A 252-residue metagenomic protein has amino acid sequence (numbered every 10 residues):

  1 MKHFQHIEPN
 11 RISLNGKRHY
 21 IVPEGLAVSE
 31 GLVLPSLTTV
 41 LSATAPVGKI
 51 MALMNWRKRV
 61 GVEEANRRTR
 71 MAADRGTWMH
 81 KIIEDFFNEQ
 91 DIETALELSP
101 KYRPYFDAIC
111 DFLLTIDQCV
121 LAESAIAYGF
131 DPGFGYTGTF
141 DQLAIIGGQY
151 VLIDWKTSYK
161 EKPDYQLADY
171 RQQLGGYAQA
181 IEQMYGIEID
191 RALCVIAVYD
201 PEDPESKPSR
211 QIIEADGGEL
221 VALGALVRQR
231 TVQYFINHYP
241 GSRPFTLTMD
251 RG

Functional and structural regions predicted by a protein language model:
M1-Q5, N10, Y234-G252: Glycine- and charge-rich intrinsically disordered segments
M1-T137: Metal-dependent nuclease catalytic cores that hydrolyze phosphodiester bonds in DNA/RNA, characterized by
N15, E24, E30, V47 (+4 more regions): Feature targets compositionally biased, intrinsically disordered low-complexity regions with long contiguous runs
H19, V28, L34, M51 (+4 more regions): Polar low-complexity intrinsically disordered regions enriched in Ser/Thr and small residues
S99-R103, A197, P201, R243: Solvent-exposed, non-transmembrane amphipathic alpha-helical segments
S124-Q233, H238: Mg2+/Mn2+-dependent nuclease catalytic core
